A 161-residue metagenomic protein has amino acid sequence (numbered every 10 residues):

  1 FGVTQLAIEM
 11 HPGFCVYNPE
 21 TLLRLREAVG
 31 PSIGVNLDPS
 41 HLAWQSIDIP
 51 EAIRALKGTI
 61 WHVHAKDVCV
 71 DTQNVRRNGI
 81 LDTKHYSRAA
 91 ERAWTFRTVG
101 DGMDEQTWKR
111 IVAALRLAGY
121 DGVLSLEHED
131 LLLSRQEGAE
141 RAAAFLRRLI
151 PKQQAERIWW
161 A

Functional and structural regions predicted by a protein language model:
F1-D101, E156-I158: Acidic/histidine-rich catalytic cores of soluble enzymes
F1-L6, V29, R110-D121: A structural motif corresponding to the C-terminal end of an alpha-helix and its immediate exit/capping segment
F14-C15, D104, L132-R135: Alpha-helix N-cap/loop-to-helix initiation residues
P19-R26, I49-I53, W108-A113, A139-R147: Generic structural signal for well-ordered alpha-helices, preferentially at hydrophobic/aromatic core positions
T59-W61, T95, I111, Y120-L126: A short pocket-lining beta-strand/turn micro-motif at the edge of beta-sheets
D101, W108-Y120, D130, R148: Short basic/hydrophobic patches in alpha-helices and adjacent helix-turn junctions that form amphipathic surface motifs
S125-G138: A short, acidic, flexible beta-alpha connecting loop/helix-capping segment that sits on the rim of active
R135-W159: C-terminal helical cap(s) of enzyme catalytic domains, especially alpha/beta-barrels
